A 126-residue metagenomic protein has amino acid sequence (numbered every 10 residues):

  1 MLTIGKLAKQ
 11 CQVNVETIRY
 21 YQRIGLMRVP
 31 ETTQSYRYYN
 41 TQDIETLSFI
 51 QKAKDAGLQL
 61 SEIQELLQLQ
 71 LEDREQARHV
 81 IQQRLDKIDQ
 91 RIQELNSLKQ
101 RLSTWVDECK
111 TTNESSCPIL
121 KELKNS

Functional and structural regions predicted by a protein language model:
T3-K6, R28-V29, T41-S126: Arg/Lys-rich, alpha-helical DNA-contact motif
I4-L7, N14-T17: Short glycine/proline-centered loop/turn elements that form peptide/ligand docking sites
A8, Q22: The alpha-helix within a helix-turn-helix
Y21, Y39: Conserved active-site tyrosine of GNAT-family acetyltransferases
G25: Glycine-centered, phosphate/nucleic-acid-interacting loop/turn motifs that mediate DNA/RNA or nucleotide
E31-Y36: Short, Lys/Arg-rich nucleic-acid/phosphate-binding segment
